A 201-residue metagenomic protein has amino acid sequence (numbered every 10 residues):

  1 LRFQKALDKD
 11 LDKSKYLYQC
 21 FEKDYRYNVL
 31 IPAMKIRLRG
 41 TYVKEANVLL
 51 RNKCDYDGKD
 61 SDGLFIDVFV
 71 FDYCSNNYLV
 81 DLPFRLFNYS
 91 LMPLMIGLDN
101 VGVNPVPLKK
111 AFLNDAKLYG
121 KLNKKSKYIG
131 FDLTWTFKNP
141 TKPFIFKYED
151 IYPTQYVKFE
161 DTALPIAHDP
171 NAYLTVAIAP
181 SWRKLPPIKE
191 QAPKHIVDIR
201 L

Functional and structural regions predicted by a protein language model:
Q4-N76, M95-I178, L185-L201: Conserved catalytic core of two-metal-ion nucleotidyltransferases
K35, F84-R85: Short, surface-exposed amphipathic charged segments that create phosphate/polyanion-binding patches used for binding
Y78-F84: A short secondary-structure junction signal
